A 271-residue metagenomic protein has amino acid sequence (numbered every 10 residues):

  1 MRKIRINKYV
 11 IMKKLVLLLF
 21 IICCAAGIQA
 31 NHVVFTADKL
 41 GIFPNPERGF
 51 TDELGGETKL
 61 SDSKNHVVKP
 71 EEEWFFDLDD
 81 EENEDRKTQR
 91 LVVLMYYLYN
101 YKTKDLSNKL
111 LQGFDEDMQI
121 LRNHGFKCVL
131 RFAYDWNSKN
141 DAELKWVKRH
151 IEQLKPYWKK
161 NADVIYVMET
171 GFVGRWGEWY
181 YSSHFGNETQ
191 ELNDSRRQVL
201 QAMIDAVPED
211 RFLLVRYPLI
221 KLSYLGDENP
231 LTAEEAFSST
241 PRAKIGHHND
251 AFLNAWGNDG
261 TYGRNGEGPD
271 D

Functional and structural regions predicted by a protein language model:
R2-K3, K8, M12-L15: Positively charged n-region of N-terminal signal peptides that target proteins for export
L15-C24: Sec-dependent N-terminal signal peptides
A26-A30: Sec/Tat signal peptide C-region and signal peptidase I cleavage site
N31-R90, M95: Boundary/entry segment of secreted carbohydrate-active catalytic domains
P70-R86, R90-D135, L144-V147, V207-R211: Aromatic-lined substrate-binding rim segments of carbohydrate-active enzymes
Y96-L98, F132-W136, W158, F172-G174 (+1 more regions): Short, flexible loop/turn elements at secondary-structure junctions
K109-F126, A142-E169, L192-A206: An active-site-proximal structural segment forming one wall of the substrate-binding cleft that immediately precedes
V167-D271: Catalytic-core regions of glycoside hydrolase
